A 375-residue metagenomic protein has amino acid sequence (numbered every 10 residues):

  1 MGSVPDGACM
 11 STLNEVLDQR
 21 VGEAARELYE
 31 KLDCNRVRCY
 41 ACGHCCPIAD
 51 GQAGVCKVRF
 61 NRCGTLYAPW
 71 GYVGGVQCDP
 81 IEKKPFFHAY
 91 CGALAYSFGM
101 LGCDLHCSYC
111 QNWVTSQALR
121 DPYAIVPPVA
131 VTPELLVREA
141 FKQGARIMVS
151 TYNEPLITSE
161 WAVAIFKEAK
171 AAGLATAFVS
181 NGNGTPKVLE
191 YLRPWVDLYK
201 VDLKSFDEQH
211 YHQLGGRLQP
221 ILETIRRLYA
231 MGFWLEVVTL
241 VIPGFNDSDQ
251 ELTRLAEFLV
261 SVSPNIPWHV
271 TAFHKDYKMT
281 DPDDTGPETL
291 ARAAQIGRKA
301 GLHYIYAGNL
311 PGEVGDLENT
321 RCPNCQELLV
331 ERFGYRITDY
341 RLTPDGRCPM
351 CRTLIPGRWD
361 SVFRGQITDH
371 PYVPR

Functional and structural regions predicted by a protein language model:
G2-D50, D249-R375: Auxiliary Fe-S-binding modules of radical SAM enzymes
A41, V55-V58, G102-L105, Y109 (+2 more regions): Short, cysteine/histidine-rich loop/knuckle motifs that typically chelate Zn2+
C45, A49, R59-R62, H106 (+3 more regions): Cys/His-rich metal-chelating microdomains
V55-V58, C63-P69, L329-I337: Short recognition patches in nucleic-acid-associated and regulatory proteins
N61-L198, I367-R375: Conserved Radical SAM active-site core
R120, S150, V179, V237-V238 (+3 more regions): Residue-level detector of family-conserved "landmark" positions at structurally sensitive sites
A130-T289, A293-I296: Conserved AdoMet/S-adenosylmethionine-binding subsite of the radical SAM
